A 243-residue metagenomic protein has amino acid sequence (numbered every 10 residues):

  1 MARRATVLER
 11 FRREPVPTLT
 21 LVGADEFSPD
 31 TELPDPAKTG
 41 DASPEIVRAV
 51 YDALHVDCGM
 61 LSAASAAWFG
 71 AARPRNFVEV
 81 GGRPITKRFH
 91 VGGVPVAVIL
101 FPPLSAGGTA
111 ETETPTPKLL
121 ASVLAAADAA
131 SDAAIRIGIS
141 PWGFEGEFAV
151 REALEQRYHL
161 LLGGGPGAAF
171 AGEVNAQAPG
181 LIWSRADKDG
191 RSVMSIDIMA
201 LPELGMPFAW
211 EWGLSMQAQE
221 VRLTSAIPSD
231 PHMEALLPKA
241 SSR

Functional and structural regions predicted by a protein language model:
M1-S242: Acidic, metal/ion-coordinating pockets
